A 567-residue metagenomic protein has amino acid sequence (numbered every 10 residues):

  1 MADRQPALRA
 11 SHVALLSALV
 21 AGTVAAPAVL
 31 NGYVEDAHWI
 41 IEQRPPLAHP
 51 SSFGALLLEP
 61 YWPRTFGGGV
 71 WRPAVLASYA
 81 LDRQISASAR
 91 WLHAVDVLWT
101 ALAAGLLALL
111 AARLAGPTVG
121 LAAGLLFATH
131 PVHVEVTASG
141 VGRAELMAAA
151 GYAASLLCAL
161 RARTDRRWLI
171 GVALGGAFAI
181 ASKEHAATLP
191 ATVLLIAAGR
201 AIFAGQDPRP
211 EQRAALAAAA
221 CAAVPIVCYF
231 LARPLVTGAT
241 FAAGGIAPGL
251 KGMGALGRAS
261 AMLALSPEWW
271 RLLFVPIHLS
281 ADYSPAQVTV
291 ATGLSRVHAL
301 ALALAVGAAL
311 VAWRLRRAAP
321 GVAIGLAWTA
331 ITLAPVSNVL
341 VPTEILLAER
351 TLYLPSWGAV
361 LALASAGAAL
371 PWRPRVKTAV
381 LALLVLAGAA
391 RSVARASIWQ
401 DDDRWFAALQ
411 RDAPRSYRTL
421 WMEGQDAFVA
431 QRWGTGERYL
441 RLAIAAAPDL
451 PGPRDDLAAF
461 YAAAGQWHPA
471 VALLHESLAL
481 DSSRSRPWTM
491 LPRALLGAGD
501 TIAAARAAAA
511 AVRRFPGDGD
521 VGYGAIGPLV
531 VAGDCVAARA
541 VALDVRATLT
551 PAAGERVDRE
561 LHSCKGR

Functional and structural regions predicted by a protein language model:
M1-A463, W467: Polytopic membrane enzymes that build or remodel cell-surface glycoconjugates and lipids
A7, L294-S295, D403-R567: C-terminal luminal/periplasmic domains and tails of membrane-associated envelope-modifying transferases
